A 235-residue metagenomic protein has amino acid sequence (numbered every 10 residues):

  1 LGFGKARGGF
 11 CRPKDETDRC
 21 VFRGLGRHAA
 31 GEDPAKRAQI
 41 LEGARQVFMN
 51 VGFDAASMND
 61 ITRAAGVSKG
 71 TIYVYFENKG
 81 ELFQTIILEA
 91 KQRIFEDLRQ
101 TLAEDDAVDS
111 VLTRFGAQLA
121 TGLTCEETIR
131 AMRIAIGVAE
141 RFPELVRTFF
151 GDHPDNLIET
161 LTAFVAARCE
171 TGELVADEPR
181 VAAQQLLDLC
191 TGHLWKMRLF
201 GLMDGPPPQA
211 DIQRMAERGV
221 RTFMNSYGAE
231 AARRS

Functional and structural regions predicted by a protein language model:
L1-A30, R114, Q118, E159 (+2 more regions): C-terminal peripheral helix-coil segments that are non-catalytic and often amphipathic
Q39, G43-E81, T85-I86: Helix-turn-helix
N78, C125, R141-P143: Short loop-to-helix capping motifs
Q84-F115, T121-L123, E127, A131 (+2 more regions): Amphipathic alpha-helical linker/stalk segments
S110, E126, R130, I134 (+3 more regions): Amphipathic alpha-helical packing segments from all-alpha helical-bundle domains
A117-T124, M132-E140, M224-S226: Helix-loop "lid/cap" segments that line or gate small-molecule binding pockets
V175, P179-A183: Membrane-interface starts of transmembrane alpha-helices
